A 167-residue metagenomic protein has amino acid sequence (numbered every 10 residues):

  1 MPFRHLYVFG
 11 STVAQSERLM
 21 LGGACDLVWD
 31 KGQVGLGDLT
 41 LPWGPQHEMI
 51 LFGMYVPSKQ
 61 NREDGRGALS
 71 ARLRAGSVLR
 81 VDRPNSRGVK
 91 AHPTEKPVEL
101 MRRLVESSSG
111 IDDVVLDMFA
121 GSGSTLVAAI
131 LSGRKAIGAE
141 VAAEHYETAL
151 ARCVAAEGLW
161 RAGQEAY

Functional and structural regions predicted by a protein language model:
M1-Y146: Core catalytic lobe of class I
K135-G138, C153-E157: Generic alpha-helical hydrophobic packing signal
A149-L150: Conserved SAM-binding loop
V154-Y167: Class I S-adenosyl-L-methionine-dependent methyltransferase module
